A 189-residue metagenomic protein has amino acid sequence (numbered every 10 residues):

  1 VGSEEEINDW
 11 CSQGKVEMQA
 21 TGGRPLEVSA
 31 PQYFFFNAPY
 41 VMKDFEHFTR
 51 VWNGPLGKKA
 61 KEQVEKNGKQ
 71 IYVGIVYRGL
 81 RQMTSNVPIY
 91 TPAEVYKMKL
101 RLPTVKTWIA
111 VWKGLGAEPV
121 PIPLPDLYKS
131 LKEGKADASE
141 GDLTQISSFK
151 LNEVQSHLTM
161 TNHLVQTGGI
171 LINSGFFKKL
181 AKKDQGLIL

Functional and structural regions predicted by a protein language model:
V1-F48, P55-L189: N-terminal secretory/targeting leader peptides
